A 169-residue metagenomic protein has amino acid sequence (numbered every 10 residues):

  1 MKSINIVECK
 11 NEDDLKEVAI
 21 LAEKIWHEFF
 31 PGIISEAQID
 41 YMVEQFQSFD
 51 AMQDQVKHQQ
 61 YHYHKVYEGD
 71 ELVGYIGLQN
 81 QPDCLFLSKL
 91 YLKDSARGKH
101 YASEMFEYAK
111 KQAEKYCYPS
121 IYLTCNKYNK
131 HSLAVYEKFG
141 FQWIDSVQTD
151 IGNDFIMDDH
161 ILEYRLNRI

Functional and structural regions predicted by a protein language model:
M1-S3: Basic/polar N-terminal segments that are highly enriched at the extreme N-terminus, encompassing both cleavable
I6-L15, A19-S95, F106-Y108, Q112 (+3 more regions): Acetyl-CoA-dependent GNAT
A96-H100, G152: Glycine-rich phosphate-binding loop
G98, E107, A134: Substrate-recognition "cap/lid" segment bordering the active-site pocket of phosphatases
K99, Y116-P119: Short coil/turn segments at alpha/beta junctions that flank glycine-rich nucleotide-binding fingerprints
S103: Residues forming the Rossmann-fold NAD(P)(H) cofactor-binding site
P119-Y122, N126-L133, E137-F139, S146-I169: C-terminal "cap" of GNAT-fold acetyltransferases
